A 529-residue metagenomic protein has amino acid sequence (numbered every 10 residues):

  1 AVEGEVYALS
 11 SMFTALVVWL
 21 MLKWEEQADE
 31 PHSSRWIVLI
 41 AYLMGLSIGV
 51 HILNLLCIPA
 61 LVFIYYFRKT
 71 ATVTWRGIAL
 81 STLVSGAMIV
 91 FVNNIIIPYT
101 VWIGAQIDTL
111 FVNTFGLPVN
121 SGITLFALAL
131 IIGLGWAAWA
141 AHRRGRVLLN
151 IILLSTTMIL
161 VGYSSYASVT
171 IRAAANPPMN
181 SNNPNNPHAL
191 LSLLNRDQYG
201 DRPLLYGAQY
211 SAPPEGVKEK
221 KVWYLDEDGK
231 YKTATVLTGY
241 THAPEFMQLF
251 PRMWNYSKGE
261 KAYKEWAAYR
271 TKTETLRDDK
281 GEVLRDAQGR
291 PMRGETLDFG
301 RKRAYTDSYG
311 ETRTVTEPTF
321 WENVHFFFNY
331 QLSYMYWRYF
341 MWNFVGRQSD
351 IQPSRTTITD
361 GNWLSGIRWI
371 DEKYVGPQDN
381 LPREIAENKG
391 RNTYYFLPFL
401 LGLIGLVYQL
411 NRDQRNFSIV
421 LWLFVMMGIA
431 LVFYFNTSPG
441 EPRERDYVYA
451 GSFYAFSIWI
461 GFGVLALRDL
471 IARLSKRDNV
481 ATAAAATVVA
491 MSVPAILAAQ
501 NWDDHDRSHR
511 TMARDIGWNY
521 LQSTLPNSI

Functional and structural regions predicted by a protein language model:
V2-Y7: Short acidic/glycine- and proline-prone juxtamembrane loop motifs at membrane-interface regions of multi-pass membrane
S11-F13, L53-Y65, L128-L130: Transmembrane-embedded, aromatic-rich helix segments that form part of the hydrophobic channel/pocket engaging
V17-W36, F63-V73: Membrane-interface transmembrane helices that cradle and orient dolichyl/undecaprenyl
W36-G49: Membrane-interface alpha helices of multi-pass inner-membrane proteins
A71-T82, F115-L125, A141-T157, R473-V488: Membrane-interfacial entry segments at the cytosolic side of transmembrane helices
A87, T156-L160, L410, Q414 (+1 more regions): Signature aromatic-anchored transmembrane alpha helix within multi-pass, membrane-resident enzymes that catalyze glycan
A173-L406: Lumenal/periplasmic acceptor-binding loop at the mouth of the active site in multi-pass, GT-C-fold membrane enzymes
L423, I429, E441-L465: Hydrophobic/aromatic-rich transmembrane helices and adjacent perimembrane loops
